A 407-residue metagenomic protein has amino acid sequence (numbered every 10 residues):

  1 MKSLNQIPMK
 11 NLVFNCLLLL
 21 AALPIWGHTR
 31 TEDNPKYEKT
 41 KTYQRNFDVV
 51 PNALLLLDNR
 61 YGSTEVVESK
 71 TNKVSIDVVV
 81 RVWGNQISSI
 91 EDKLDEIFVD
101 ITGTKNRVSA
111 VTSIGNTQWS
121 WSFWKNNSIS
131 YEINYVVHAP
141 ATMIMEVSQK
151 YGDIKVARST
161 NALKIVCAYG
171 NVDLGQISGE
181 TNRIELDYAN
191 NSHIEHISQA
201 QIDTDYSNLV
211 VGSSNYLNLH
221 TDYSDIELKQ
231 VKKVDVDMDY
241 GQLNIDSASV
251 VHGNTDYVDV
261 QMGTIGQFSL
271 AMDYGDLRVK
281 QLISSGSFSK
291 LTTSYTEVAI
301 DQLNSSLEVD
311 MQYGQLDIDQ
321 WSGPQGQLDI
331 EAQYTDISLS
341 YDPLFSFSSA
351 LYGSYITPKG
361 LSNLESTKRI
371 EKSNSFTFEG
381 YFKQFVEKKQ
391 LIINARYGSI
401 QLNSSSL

Functional and structural regions predicted by a protein language model:
K2-L20, I25-L407: Intrinsically disordered, low-complexity terminal regions
